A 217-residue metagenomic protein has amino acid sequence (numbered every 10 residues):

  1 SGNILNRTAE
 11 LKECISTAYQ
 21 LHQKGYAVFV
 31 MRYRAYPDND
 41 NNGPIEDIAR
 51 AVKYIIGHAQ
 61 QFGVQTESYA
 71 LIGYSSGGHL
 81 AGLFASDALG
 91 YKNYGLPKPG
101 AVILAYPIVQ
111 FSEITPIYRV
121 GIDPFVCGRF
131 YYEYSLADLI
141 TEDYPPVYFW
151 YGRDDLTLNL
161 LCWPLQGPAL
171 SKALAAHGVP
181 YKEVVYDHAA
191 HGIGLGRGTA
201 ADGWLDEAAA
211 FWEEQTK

Functional and structural regions predicted by a protein language model:
S1-D40, S112, T157-L161: Short substrate-entry loop that stabilizes the transition state in hydrolases
S1-I4, S75, P107, G152-R153: Glycine-rich His-Gly loop
T8-I15, F29-T66, G196-A201: Catalytic nucleophile-loop/oxyanion-hole region of alpha/beta-hydrolase and closely related hydrolase-like folds
L11-A18, L89-K92, F125-L139: Alpha-helical scaffolding within the catalytic cores of extracellular/periplasmic polymer-degrading hydrolases
A27-R32, S68-I72, G82, A101-Y106 (+2 more regions): Structural recognition of the beta-strand scaffold that forms the well-ordered cores of secreted hydrolase catalytic
R50-V120, Y131-Y132, L136: Primarily recognizes the serine-hydrolase "nucleophile elbow" in alpha/beta-hydrolase and SGNH/GDSL folds
Y94-A101, P107-E113, G128-P168, K172: The feature captures the conserved acid-bearing segment of alpha/beta-hydrolase catalytic domains
P168-S171, A175-K217: C-terminal catalytic histidine-bearing segment of alpha/beta-hydrolase fold enzymes
